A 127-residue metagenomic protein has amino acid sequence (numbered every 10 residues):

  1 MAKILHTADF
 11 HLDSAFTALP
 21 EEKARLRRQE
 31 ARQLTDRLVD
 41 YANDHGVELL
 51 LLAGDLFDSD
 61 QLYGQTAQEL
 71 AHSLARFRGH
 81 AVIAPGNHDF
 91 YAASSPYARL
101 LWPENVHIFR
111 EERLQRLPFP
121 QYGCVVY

Functional and structural regions predicted by a protein language model:
M1-L5, Q115-V126: Beta-strand-turn-beta hairpins that frame and shape the catalytic cleft of phosphate-ester-processing enzymes
M1-Q29: Mobile, glycine- and charge-enriched loop segments and immediately flanking short secondary-structure elements within
P20-R116: Core catalytic region of metal-dependent phosphoesterases/phosphodiesterases, especially metallo-beta-lactamase-like
